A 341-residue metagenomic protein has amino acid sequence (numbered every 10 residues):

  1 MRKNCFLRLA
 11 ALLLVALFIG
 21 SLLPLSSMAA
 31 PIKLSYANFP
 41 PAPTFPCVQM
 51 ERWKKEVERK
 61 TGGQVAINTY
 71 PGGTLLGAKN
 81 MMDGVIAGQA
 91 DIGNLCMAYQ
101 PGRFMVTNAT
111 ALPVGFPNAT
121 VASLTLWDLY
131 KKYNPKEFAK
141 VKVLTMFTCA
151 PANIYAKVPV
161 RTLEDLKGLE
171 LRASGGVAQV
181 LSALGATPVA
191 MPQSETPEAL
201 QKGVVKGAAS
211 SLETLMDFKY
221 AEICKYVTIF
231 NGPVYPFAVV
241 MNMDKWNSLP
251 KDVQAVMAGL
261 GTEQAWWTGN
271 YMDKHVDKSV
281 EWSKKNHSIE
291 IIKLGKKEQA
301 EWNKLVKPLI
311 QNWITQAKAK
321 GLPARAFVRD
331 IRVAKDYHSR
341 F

Functional and structural regions predicted by a protein language model:
M1-L7: N-terminal secretory signal peptides that target proteins for export/translocation
A10-P24: Bacterial N-terminal signal peptides
L25-A29: Bacterial Sec-dependent signal peptides at the C-terminal "C-region" and cleavage site
A30-T120, K136-F341: N-terminal secretory/targeting leader peptides
P117-Y133: A gly/proline- and charged-residue-enriched helix-loop-helix capping module
